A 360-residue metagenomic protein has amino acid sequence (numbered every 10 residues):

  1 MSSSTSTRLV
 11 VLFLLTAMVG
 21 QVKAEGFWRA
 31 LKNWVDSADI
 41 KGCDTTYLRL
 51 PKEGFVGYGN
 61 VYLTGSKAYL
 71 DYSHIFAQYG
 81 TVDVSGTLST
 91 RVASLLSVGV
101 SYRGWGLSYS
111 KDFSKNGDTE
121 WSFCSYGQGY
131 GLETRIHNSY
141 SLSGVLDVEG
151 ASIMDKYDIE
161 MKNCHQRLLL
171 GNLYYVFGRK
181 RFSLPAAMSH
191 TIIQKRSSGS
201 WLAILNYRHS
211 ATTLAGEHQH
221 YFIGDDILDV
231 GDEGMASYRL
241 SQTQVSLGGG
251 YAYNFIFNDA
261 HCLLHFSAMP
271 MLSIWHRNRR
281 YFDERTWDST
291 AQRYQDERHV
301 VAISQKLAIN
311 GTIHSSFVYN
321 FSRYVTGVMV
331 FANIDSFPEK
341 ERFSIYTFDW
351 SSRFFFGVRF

Functional and structural regions predicted by a protein language model:
M1-S37, G42-T45, C262, F356-F360: Bacterial Sec-dependent N-terminal signal peptides
D39-L48, G104, G127-G129, L173-I192 (+4 more regions): Outer-membrane beta-barrel proteins
P51-G59, S94, R103-W105, T119 (+6 more regions): Outer-envelope beta-barrel architecture signal
V61-Y69, Y102-G106, K111-K115, G127-G129 (+8 more regions): Transmembrane beta-strands of outer-membrane beta-barrel pores
T64-Y79, R135-N172, V176: Outer-membrane beta-barrel translocator/channel fold
S66-L95, Y109-K115, H218: Surface-exposed strand-loop-strand hairpins of Gram-negative outer-membrane beta-barrel proteins
S85-S97, S143-D147, D155-L169, A211-Q244 (+4 more regions): Extracellular/periplasm-exposed beta-strand and loop segments of Gram-negative cell-envelope proteins, dominated by
L170-L173, F348-F360: Outer-membrane beta-barrel "beta-signal"
